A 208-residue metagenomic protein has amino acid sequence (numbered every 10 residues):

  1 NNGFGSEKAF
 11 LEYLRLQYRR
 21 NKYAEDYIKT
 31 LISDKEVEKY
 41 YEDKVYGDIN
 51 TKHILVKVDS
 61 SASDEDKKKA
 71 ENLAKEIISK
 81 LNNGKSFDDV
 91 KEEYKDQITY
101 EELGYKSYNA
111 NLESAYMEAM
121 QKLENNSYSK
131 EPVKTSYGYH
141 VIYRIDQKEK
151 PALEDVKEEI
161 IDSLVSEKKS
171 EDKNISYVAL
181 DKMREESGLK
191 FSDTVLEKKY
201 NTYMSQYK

Functional and structural regions predicted by a protein language model:
N1-L14, K208: N-terminal targeting/tethering segments
A9-I28, E38, E42-N82, D96-S114 (+1 more regions): Well-structured core secondary-structure elements of compact alpha/beta domains
S60, K182-K208: Short, low-structural-confidence N-terminal segments
N83-D88, N126-S129: Glycine-centered tight-turn and secondary-structure capping sites
F87-D96: Short, well-ordered alpha-helical segments enriched in acidic and aromatic residues
M120-E124: Soluble sensory domains of the PAS superfamily and closely related sensory modules
S129-T135: Short acidic-hydrophobic surface loop/beta-edge motif
